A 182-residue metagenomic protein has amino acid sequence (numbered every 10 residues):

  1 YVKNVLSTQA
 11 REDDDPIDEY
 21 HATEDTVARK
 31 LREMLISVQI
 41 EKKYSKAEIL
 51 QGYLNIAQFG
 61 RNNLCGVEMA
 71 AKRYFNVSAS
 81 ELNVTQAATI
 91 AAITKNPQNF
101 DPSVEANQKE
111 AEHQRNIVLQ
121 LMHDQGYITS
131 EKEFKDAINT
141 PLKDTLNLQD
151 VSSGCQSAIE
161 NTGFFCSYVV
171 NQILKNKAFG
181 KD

Functional and structural regions predicted by a protein language model:
Y1-T129, F134: Peptidoglycan glycan-strand catalytic modules in the bacterial/periplasmic cell-wall system
E131-D182: Non-catalytic structural connector segments
